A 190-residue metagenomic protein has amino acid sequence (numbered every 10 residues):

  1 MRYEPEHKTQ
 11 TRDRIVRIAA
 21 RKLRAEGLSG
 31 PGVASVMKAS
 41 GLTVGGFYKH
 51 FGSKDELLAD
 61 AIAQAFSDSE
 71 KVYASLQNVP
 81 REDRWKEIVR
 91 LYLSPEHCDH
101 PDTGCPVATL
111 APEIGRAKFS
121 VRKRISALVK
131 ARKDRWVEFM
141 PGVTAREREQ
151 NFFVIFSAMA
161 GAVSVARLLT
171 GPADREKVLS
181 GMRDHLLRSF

Functional and structural regions predicted by a protein language model:
M1-Q10: N-terminal intrinsically disordered/low-complexity leader segments
E6, G52-E56, D60, H97 (+3 more regions): Residues in soluble alpha-helical coiled-coils and helical-bundle/repeat scaffolds
R14, I18, K22-D60: Helix-turn-helix
I18-A25, V72-S75, A158-V165: Solvent-exposed, amphipathic alpha-helical segments
D60, A74-G104, F152-I155: Hydrophobic alpha-helical connector segments
S67-E70, A74-L76, K86, D102-T103 (+2 more regions): Amphipathic alpha-helical packing segments from all-alpha helical-bundle domains
L93-H97, V107-R116: Helix-loop "lid/cap" segments that line or gate small-molecule binding pockets
K118-L128, M140-F190: Hydrophobic/aromatic-rich alpha-helical bundle segments in the mid-to-C-terminal region
